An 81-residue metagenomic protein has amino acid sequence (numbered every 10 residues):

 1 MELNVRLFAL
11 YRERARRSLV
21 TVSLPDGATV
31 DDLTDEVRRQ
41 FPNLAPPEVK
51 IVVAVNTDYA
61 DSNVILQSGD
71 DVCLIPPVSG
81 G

Functional and structural regions predicted by a protein language model:
M1-G80: Ubiquitin-like/PB1-type beta-grasp interaction modules and other compact soluble beta-rich domains
